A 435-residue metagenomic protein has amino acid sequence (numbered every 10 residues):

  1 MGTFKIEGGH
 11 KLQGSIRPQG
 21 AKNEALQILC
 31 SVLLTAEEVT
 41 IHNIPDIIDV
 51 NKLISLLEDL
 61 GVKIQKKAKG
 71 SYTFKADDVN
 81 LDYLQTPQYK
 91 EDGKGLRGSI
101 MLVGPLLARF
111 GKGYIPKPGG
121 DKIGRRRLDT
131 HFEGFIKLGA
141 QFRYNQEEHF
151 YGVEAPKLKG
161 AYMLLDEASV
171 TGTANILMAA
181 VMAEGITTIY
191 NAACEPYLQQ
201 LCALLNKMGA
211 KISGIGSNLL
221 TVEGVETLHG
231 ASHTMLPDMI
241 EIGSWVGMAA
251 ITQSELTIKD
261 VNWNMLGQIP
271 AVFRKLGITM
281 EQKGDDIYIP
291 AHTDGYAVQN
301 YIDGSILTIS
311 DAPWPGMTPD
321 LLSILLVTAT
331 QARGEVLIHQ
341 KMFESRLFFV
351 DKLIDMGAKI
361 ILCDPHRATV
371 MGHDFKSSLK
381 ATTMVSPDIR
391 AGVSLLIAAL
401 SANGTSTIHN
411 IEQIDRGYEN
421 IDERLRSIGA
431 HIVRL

Functional and structural regions predicted by a protein language model:
M1-L435: Short, structured segments at the rim of ligand-binding sites
